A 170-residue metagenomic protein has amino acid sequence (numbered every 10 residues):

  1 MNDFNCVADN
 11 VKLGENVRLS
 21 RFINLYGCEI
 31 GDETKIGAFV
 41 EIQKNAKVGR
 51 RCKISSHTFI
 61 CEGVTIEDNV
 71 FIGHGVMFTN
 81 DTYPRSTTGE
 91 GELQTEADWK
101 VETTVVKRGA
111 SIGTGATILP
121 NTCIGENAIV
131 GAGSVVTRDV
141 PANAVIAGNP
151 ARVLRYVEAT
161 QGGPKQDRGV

Functional and structural regions predicted by a protein language model:
M1-D9, R18-C123, P150, Y156-E158 (+1 more regions): Flexible, glycine/small-residue-enriched loop-and-beta-strand segment within the central core of proteins
N121-D139, N143-V145: C-terminal/domain-terminus segments
K165-V170: Phosphate-binding loop/pocket of nucleotide- and phosphate-handling active sites
